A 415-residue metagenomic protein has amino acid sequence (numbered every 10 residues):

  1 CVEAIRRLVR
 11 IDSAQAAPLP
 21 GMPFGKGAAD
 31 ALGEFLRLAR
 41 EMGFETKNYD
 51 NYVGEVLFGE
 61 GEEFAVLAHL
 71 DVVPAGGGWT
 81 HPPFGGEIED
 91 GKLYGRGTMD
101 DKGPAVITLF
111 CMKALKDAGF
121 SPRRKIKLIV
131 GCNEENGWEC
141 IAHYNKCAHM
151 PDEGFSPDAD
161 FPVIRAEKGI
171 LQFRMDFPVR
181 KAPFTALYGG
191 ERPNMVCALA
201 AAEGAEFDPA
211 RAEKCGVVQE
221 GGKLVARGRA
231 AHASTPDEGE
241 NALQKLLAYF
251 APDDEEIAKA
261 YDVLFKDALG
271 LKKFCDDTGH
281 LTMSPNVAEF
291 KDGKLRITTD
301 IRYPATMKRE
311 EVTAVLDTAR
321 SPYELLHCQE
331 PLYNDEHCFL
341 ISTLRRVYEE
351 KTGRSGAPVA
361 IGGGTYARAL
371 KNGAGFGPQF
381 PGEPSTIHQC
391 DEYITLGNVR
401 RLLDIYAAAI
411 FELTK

Functional and structural regions predicted by a protein language model:
C1-L67, V72-G76, K294-T298, T343 (+2 more regions): N-terminal helical capping/dimerization or prosegment-like subdomains of hydrolases acting on amide or phosphate bonds
F35, A105-L115, Y144, G204 (+4 more regions): Buried hydrophobic packing segments
E41, E63-V130, N136, A148 (+2 more regions): Active-site metal-coordination/substrate-binding segment of hydrolases, especially metallo-dependent peptidases
K47, P236-S284, E289-D292, T298 (+3 more regions): An extended, acidic, His-containing surface patch that forms the Zn2+-binding/catalytic region of metallohydrolases
L70-V72, I126-G137, P157-P162, E191 (+1 more regions): Acidic, glycine-rich active-site loops and adjacent beta-strand->loop/helix elements that engage anionic groups
V73-E89, D176-V179, E220-A226, R346: Acidic-glycine-rich active-site phosphate/pyrophosphate-binding loop
E135, I141-T306: Midchain, well-structured core segments that form catalytic/ion-binding scaffolds
